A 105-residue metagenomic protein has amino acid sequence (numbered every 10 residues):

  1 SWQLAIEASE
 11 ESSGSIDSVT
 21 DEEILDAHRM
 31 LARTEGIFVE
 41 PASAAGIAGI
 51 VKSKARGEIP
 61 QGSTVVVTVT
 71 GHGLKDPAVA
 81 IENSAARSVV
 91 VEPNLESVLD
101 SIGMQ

Functional and structural regions predicted by a protein language model:
S1-F38, E82-Q105: Active-site/ligand-binding loops adjacent to catalytic centers
A8, A48-Q105: Phosphate-binding loop/pocket of nucleotide- and phosphate-handling active sites
V19, E40-A42, T68-T70: Generic beta-strand/beta-sheet core signal
L25-K52, S63-V65: Substrate-binding/catalytic subdomain of NAD(P)-dependent oxidoreductase enzymes
